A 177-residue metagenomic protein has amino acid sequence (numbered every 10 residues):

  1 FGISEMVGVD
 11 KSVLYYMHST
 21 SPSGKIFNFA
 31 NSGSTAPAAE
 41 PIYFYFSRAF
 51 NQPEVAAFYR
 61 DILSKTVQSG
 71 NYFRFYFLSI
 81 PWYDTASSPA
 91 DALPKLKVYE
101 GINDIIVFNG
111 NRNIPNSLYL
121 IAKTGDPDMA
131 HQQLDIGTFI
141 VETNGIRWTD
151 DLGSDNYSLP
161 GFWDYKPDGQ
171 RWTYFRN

Functional and structural regions predicted by a protein language model:
G2-N177: Extended polysaccharide-engagement surfaces of secreted carbohydrate-active enzymes
